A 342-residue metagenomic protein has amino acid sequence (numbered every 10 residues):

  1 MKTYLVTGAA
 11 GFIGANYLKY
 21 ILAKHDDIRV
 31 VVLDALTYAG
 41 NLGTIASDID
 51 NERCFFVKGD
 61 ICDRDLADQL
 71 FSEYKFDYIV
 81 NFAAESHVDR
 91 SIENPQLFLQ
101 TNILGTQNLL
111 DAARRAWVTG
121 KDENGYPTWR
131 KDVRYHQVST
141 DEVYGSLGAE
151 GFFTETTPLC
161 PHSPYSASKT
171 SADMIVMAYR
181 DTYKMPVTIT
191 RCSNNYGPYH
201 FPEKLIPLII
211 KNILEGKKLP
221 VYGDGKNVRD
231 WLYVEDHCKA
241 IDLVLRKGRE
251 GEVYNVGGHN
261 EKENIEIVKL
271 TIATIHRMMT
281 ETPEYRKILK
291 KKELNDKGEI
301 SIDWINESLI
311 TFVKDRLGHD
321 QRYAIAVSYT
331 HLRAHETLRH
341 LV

Functional and structural regions predicted by a protein language model:
M1-N195, E235, L245, K269: N-terminal Rossmann-like NAD(P)+-binding domain of SDR-like oxidoreductases, especially those catalyzing
T3-Y4, Y17, K24, V30 (+3 more regions): C-terminal substrate-binding subdomain of Rossmann-fold SDR/epimerase-dehydratase oxidoreductases
I49, E93, T128-R130, L159 (+6 more regions): A generic fold-level signal
A149, P198-P202, N260: Residue-level signature of the cytosolic catalytic core of signaling kinases
G151, P202-I210: A glycine/serine/threonine-rich, flexible loop-to-helix segment that serves as the NAD(P) cofactor-binding "lid"
G197, F201, D230-Y233: Active-site helix-initiating loop/hinge in glycosyltransferases
H331, L338-V342: Single conserved hydrophobic/aromatic residue that forms the stacking wall/gate of nucleotide- or nucleobase-binding
